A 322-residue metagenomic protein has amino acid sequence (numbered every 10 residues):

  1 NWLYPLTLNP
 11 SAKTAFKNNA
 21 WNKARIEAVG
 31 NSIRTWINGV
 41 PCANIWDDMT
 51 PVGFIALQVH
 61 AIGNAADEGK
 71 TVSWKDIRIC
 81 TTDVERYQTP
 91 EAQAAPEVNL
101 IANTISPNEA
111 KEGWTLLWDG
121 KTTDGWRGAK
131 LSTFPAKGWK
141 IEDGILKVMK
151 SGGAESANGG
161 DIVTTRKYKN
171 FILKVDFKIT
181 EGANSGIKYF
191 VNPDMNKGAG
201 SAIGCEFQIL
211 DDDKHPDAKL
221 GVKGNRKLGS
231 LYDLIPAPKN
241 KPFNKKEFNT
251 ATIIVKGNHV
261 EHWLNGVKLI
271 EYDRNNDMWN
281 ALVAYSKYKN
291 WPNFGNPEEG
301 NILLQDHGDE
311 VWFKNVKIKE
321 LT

Functional and structural regions predicted by a protein language model:
N1-T322: Carbohydrate-interacting regions of secretory-pathway proteins
